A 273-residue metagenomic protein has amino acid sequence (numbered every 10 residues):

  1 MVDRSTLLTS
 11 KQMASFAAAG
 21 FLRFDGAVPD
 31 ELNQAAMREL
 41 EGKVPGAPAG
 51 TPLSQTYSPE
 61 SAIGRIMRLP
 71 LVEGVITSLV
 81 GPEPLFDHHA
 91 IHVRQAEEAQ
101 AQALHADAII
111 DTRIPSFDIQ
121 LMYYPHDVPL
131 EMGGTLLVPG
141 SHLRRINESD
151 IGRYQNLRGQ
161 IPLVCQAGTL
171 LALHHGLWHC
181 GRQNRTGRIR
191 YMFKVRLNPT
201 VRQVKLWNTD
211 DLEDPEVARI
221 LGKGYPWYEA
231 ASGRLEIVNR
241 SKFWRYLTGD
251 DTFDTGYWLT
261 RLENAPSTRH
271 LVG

Functional and structural regions predicted by a protein language model:
M1-T112: Non-heme Fe(II)-dependent double-stranded beta-helix
H89-I91, L121-Y123, F193-L197: A structural signal for short, well-ordered beta-strand segments
Q100-V164, R202-D211: Catalytic core of non-heme Fe(II) oxygenases with the double-stranded beta-helix
R145, H179-G181: Short, solvent-exposed loop/turn segments at secondary-structure junctions
N156-T169, I220-K223, A231-S232: A conserved mid-domain beta-alpha-beta active-site/ligand-binding segment of alpha/beta enzyme cores
C165-H179: Conserved metal-binding segment of the jelly-roll/cupin
R182-G273: Non-heme Fe(II)/2-oxoglutarate
